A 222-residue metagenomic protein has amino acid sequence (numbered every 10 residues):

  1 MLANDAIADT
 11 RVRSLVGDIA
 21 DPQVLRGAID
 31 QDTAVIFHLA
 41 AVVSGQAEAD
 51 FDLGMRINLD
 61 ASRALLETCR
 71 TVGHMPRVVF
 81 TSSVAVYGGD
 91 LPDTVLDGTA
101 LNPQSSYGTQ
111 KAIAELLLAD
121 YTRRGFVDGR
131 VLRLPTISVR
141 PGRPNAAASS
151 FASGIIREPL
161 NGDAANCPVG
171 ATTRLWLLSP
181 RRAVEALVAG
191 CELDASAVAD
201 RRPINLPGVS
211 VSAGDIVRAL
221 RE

Functional and structural regions predicted by a protein language model:
V16-I57: NAD(P)H-binding glycine-rich loop region in Rossmannoid oxidoreductase-like domains and their noncatalytic homologs
A20, A49, L53-A64, L101 (+1 more regions): Glycine-rich NAD(P)-binding loop of the Rossmann-fold in SDR/ketoreductase-type enzymes
I36-V42, V78-V84, G88, L132-P135: SDR active-site strand-loop-helix element
A61, L65, C69, L117-L118 (+2 more regions): Hydrophobic positions on the long internal alpha-helix of Rossmann-like NAD(P)-dependent oxidoreductase domains
R63-Q104: Conserved Rossmann-fold NAD(P)-dependent oxidoreductase catalytic core, especially the SDR/UDP-sugar
G89-L91, N102-R130: Active-site Tyr-X1-5-Lys
A119-T172, P180: NAD(P)-dependent short-chain dehydrogenase/reductase
P159, G190-E222: Mid/C-terminal beta-alpha module of Rossmann-like enzyme folds, strongest in SDR-family dehydrogenases/epimerases
